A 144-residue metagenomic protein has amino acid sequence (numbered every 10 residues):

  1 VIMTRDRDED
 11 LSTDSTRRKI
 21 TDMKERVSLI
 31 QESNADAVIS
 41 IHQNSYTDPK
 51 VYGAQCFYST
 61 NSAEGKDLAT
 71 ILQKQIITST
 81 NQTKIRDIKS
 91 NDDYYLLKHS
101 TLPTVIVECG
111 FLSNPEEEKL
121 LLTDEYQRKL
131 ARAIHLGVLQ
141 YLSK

Functional and structural regions predicted by a protein language model:
V1-T70: Catalytic-core regions of hydrolytic enzymes
T21-M23, F57-T60, K74-T78, D124-R128: Short, low-complexity, polar/charged sequence segments that are solvent-exposed and flexible
S28, S33, S40, T47-D48 (+1 more regions): Active-site-adjacent mobile loop/cap segments within catalytic or ligand-binding domains
E64-S90: Active-site-adjacent substrate-binding region of metalloamidase/peptidase-like peptide-processing proteins
